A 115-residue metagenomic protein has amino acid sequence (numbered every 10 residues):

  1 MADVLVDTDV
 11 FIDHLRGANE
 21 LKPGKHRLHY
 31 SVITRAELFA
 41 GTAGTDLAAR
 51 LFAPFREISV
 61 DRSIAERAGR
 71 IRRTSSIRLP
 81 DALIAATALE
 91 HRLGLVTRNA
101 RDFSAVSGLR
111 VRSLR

Functional and structural regions predicted by a protein language model:
M1-A53: Short, well-structured N-terminal submotif of metal-dependent ribonuclease cores
A2, A85, L89-R115: Acidic, PIN/NYN-like endoribonuclease modules and their adjacent C-terminal/linker elements
D3, R27-Y30, E57, S76 (+1 more regions): A residue-level structural signature of the nucleotidyltransferase/glycosyltransferase Rossmann-like core
D7, S31, I77-R78, N99 (+1 more regions): Histidine- and aromatic-rich ligand-binding microenvironments
V10-F11, T34, I64, L83-I84 (+1 more regions): Alpha-helix capping/helix-boundary segments
I33, V60-S63, R98, L114: Conserved beta-strand termini and adjacent loop/short-helix elements that scaffold enzyme active sites in alpha/beta
A53-T74: Acidic catalytic patch
